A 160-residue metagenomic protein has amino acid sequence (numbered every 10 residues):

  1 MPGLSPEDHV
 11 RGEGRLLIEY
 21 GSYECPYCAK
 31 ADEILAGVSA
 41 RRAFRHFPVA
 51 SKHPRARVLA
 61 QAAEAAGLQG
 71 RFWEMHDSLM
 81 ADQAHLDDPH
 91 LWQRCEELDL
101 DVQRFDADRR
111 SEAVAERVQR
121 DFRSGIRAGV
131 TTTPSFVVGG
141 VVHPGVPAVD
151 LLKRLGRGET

Functional and structural regions predicted by a protein language model:
M1-P6, E13-G37, E96-T160: C-terminal cap of thioredoxin/glutaredoxin-like
P6-E7, A43: Glycine-rich, flexible loop/turn motifs
D8, S51-H53, H90, P134 (+1 more regions): Solvent-exposed, flexible loop/coil residues
L16-E96, D101, D106: Structural alpha/beta surface segment adjacent to cysteine/selenocysteine redox centers across thiol/disulfide enzymes
